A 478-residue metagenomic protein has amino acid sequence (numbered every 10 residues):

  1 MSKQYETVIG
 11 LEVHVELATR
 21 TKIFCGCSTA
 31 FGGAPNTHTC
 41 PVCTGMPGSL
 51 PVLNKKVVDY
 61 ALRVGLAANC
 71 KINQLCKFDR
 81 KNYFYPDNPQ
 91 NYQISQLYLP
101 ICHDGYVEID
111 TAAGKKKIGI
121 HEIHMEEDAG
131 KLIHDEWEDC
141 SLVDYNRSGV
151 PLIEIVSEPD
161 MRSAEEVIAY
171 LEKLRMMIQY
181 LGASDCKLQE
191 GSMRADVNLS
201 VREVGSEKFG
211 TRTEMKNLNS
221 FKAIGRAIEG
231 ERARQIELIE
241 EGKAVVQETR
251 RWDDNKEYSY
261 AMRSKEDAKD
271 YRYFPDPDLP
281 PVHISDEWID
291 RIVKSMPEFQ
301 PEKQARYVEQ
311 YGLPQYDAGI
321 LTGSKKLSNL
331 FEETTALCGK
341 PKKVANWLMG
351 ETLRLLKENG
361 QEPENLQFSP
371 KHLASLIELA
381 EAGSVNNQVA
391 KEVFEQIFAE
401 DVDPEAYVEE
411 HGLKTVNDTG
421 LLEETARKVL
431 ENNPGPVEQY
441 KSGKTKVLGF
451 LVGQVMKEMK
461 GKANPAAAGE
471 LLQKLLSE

Functional and structural regions predicted by a protein language model:
M1-E298, E309, Q315, A336-K340 (+1 more regions): Basic, nucleic-acid-interacting segments
K3, G312, T335-V344, A382-V385 (+1 more regions): Structural motif
K3, Y145-V150, L188-A195, V204-E207 (+1 more regions): C-terminal non-catalytic interaction appendages of large macromolecular assemblies
A18, N198, R202, A233 (+9 more regions): Amphipathic alpha-helical core segments of compact helical bundles
E190-E203, V308-L330, P341-N359, K371-L373 (+2 more regions): Core structural elements
V282-H283, A318, L330-E332, K343-V344 (+7 more regions): Extended hydrophobic-aromatic, low-complexity segments
W288-S295, E302, E332-L337, L373-V385: Extended, non-catalytic structural segments that build the interaction scaffolds of large macromolecular assemblies
P363-A374, E378, N387-K457: Strongly charged, low-complexity linkers/loops
